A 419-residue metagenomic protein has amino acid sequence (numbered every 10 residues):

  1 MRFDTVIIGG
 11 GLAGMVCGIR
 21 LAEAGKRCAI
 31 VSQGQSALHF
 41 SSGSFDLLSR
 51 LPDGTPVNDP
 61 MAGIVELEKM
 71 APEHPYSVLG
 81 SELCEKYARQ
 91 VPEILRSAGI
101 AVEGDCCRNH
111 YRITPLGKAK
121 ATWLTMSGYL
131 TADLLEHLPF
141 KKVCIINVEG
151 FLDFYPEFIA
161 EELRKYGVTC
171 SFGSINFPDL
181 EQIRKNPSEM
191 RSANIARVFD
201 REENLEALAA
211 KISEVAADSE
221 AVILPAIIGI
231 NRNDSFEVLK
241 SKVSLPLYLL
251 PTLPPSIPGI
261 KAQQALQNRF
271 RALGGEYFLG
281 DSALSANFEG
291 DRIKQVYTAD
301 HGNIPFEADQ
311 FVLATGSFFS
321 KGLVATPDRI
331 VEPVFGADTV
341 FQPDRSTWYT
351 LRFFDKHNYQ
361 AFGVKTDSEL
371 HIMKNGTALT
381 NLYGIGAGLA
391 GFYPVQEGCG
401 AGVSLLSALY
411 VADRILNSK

Functional and structural regions predicted by a protein language model:
F3-I30, L409-A412: N-terminal Rossmann-like FAD-binding beta1-loop-alpha1 element of flavoenzymes
T5-I8, A29-V31, A283, P305-G316 (+1 more regions): Short hydrophobic core segments
Q33-P72, D179-I195, G402: Conserved N-terminal glycine-rich FAD pyrophosphate-binding loop of Rossmann-like flavoproteins
G34, P258, D300-N303, A308-Q310 (+2 more regions): Glycine-/small-residue-rich beta->alpha transition segments that form the dinucleotide
F154-Y166, A196-V222, I228-A286: Helical element adjacent to the flavin cofactor pocket in flavoenzyme catalytic cores
S235, G302-N303, D338-D344, W348-Y393: FAD-binding beta-loop-beta segment adjacent to the flavin cofactor pocket
Q267, L284-P305, F311: Conserved beta-strand-loop-beta-strand element in the redox core of flavoprotein oxidoreductases
K321-P327, T380, G388-K419: A conserved FAD-binding loop/helix module that cradles the flavin
